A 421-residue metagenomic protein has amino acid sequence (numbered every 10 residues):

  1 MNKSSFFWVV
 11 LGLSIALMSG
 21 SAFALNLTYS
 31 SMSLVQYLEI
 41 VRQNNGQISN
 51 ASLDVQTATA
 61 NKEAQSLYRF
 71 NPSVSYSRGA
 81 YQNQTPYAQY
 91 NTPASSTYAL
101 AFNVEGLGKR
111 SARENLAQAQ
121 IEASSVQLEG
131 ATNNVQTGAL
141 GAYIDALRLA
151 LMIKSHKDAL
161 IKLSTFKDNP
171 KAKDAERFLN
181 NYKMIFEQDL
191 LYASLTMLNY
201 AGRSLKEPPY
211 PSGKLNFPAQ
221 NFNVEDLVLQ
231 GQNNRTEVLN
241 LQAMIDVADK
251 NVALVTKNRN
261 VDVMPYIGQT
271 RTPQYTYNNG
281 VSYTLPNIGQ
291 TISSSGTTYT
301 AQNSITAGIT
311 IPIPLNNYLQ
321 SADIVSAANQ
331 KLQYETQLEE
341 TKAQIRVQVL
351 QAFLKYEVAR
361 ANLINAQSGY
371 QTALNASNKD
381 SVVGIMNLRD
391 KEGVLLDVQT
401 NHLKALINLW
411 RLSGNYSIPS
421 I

Functional and structural regions predicted by a protein language model:
M1-V10, M32, R110, V126-L239 (+6 more regions): Periplasmic alpha-helical coiled-coil/stalk elements that build and connect Gram-negative outer-membrane
V10-M18: Bacterial N-terminal signal peptides
G20-A24: Sec/Tat signal peptide C-region and signal peptidase I cleavage site
L25-S30, E63, S73-K109, R113-N115 (+3 more regions): Small/polar, glycine/serine/threonine/aspartate-rich low-complexity segments that form flexible
N26, V35, E392-I421: Acidic, low-complexity, intrinsically disordered peripheral segments
L34-N44, R203-I292: Amphipathic alpha-helical coiled-coil scaffold segments and their short linker/junction regions
E39-S49, Q56-N71, Y98-L116, E122-N133 (+6 more regions): A glycine-/polar-enriched beta->alpha junction
Q118, K171-F178, V383-V394: Short, charged, amphipathic alpha-helical segments
